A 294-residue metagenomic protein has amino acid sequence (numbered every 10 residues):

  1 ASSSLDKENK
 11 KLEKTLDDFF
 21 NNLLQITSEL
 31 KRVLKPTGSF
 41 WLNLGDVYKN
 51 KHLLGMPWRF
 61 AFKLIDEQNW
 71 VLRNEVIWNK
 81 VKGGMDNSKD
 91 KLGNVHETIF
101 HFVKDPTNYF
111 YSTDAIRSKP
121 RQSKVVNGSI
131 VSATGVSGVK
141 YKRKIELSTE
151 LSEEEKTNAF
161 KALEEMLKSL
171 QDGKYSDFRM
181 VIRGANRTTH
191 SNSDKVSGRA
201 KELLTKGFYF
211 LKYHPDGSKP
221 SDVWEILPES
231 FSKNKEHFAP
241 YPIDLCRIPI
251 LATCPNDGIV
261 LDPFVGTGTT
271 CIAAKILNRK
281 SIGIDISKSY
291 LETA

Functional and structural regions predicted by a protein language model:
A1-T293: Core catalytic lobe of class I
